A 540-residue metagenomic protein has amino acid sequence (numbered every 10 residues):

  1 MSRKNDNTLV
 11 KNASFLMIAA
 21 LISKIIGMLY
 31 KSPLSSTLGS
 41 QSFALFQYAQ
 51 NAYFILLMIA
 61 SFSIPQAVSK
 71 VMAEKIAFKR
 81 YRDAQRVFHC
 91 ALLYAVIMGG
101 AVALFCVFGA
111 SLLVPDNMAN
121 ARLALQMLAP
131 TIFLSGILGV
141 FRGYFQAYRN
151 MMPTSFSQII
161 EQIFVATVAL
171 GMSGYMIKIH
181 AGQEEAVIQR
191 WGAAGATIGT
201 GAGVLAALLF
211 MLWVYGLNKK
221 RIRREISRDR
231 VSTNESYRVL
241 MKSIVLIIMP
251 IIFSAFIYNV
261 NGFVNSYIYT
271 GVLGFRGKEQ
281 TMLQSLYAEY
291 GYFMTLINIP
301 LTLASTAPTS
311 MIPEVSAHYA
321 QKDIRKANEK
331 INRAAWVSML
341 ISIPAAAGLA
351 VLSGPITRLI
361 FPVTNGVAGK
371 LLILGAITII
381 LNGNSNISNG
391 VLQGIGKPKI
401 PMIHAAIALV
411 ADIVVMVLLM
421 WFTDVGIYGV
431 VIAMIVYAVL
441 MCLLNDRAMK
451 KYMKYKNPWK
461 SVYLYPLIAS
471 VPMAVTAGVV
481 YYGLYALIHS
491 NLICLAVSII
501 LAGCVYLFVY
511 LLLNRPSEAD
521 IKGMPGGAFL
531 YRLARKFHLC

Functional and structural regions predicted by a protein language model:
M1-I26, R82, R86, V231-Y258 (+1 more regions): N-terminal membrane topogenesis motif
T8-Q66, A103, I132, M249-G271: Signature of the first transmembrane helix
S14-A19, L125, P130, F145-Y175 (+4 more regions): Alpha-helical transmembrane segments of multi-pass membrane transporters/permeases
L34-I55, Q189-A194, V239-I247, T270-I297 (+1 more regions): Interfacial/gating helices of multi-pass transporter permease domains
F62-A77, L301-Q321: Helix-loop junctions and terminal segments of transmembrane helices in multi-pass membrane transport/translocation
S111-L128, Q284, A350-I380: Interfacial segments at transmembrane-helix termini and the short loops linking adjacent helices
M152, I163-V214, K399, L409-L443 (+3 more regions): Membrane-interface helix-loop junctions in multi-pass transport and translocation proteins
V480-C540: Membrane-proximal transmembrane or re-entrant/amphipathic helices at the cytosolic face
